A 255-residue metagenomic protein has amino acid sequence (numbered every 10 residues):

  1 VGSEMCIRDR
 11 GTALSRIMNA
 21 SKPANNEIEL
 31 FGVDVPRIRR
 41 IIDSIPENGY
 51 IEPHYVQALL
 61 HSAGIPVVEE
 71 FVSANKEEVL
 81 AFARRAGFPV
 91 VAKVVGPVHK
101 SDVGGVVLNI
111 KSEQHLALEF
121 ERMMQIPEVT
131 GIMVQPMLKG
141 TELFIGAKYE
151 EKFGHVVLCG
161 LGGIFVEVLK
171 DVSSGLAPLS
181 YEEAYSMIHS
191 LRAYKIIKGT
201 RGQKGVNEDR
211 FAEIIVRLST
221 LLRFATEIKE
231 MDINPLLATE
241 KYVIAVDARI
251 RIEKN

Functional and structural regions predicted by a protein language model:
V1-I7: Short, small-residue-biased leader/transition segments that mark boundaries at the very start of proteins
S3, K100, M137-L143, K148-N255: ATP-dependent carboxylate activation and anion-phosphoryl transfer catalytic cores that bind Mg-ATP to form
R8-I42: Intrinsic disorder at enzyme termini
A13, I17-A24, S44-N48, S62-A63 (+5 more regions): Change "in soluble alpha/beta enzymes" to "in soluble alpha/beta proteins
L30-V33, E77-G87: Rossmann-like NAD(P)H-binding beta-loop-alpha module
G32-S44, H54, L59-G64, K100 (+1 more regions): Gly-rich Lys/Arg/Thr-decorated short loops/hinges at beta-loop-alpha junctions or inter-strand turns that position
G49-A63, V68-V72, F82-I110, V129-G140 (+2 more regions): ATP-grasp fold ATP-binding core
P97, L108, S112-Q125: Amphipathic alpha-helical
